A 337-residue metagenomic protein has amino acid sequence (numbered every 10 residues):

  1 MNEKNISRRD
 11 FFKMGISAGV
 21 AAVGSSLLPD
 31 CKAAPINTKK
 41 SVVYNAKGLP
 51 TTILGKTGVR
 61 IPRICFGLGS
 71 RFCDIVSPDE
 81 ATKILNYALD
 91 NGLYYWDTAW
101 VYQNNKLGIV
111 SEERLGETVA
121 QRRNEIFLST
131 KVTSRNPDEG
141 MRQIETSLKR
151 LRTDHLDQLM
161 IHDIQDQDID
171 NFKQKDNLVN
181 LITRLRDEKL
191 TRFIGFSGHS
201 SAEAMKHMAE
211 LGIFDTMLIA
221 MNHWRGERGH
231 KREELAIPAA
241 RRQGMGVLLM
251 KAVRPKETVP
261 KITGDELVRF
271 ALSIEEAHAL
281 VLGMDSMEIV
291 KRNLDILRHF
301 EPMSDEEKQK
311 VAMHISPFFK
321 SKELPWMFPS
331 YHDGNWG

Functional and structural regions predicted by a protein language model:
M1-K32: N-terminal export signals
F12-M14, A18-A22, Y94, R232-G337: Structured C-terminal cap/extension of enzyme domains
L27-I64: C-terminal segment of N-terminal export signals and the immediately downstream linker at the start of the mature
L54, F66, W96, L115 (+5 more regions): Conserved, mostly hydrophobic/aromatic
K56-G58, G116-R123, L148-T153, A209-G212 (+1 more regions): Acidic (Asp/Glu)-rich catalytic clusters
G67-P78, K131-D138, V259: Active-site mouth loops of central-metabolism enzymes
D97-E117, D166: Glycine-rich, proline-tolerant flexible connector loops at the mouths of alpha/beta enzymes
R135-K231, R241-L248: Glycine/proline-rich, positively charged, aromatic-decorated active-site loop/lid region on the catalytic face
